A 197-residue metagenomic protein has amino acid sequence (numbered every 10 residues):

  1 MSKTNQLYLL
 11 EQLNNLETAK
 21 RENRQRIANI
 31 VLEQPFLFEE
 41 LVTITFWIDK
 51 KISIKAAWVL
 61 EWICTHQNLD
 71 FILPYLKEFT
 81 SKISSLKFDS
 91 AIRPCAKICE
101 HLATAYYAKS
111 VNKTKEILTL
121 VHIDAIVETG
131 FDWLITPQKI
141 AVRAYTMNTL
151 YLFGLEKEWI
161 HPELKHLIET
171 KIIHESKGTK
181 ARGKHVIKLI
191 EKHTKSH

Functional and structural regions predicted by a protein language model:
M1-H197: Alpha-helical scaffold domains
